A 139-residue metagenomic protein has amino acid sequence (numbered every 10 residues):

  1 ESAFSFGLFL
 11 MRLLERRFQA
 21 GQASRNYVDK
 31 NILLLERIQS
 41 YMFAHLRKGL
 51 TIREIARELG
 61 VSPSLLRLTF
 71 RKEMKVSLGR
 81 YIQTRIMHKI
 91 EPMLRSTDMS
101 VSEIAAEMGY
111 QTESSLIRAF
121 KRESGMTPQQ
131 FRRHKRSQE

Functional and structural regions predicted by a protein language model:
E1-S2, M11-S40, A44, K48 (+2 more regions): Short, Lys/Arg-enriched, Trp-marked, Pro/Gly-tolerant hinge/linker segments that flank
S40, A44, G49, R53 (+2 more regions): Terminal helix-turn-helix DNA-binding modules in bacterial transcription factors
L59-G60, Q129, R133: A generic "structured core" feature
